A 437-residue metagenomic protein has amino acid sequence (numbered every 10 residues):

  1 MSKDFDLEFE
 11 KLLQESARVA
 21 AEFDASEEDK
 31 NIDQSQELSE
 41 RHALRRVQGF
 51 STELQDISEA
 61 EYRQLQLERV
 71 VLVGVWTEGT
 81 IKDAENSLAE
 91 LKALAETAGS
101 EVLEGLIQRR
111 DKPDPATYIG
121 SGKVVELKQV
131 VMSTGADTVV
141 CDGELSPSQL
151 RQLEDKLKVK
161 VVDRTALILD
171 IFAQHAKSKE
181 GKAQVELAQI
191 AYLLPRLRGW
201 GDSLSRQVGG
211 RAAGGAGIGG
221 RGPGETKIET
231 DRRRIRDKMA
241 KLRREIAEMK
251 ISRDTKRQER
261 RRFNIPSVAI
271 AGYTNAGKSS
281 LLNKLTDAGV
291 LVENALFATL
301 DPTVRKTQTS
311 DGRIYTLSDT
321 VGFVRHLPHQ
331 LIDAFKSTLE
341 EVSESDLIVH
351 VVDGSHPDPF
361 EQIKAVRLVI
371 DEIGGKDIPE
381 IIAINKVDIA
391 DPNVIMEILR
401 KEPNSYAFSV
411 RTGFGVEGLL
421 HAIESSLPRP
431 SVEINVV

Functional and structural regions predicted by a protein language model:
M1-D170: N-terminal accessory targeting/assembly segments
S2-S51, D56, A60-V70, Q207-I332 (+1 more regions): Conserved G1/Walker A P-loop phosphate-binding module
I57-E59, T80-E101, V124-S133, G143-V159 (+3 more regions): Conserved C-terminal guanine-recognition region of P-loop GTPase G domains, centered on the G4
W76-T80, R110-K112, E144-P147, A166-L169 (+4 more regions): Conserved nucleotide-binding/hydrolysis micro-motifs of P-loop NTPases
E78-D83, K112-T117, H175-E180, K227 (+4 more regions): Flexible beta-alpha connector loops of hexameric P-loop NTPases
L91, V139, I190, I235 (+7 more regions): Residue-level signature of catalytic and energy-coupling elements of molecular machines, predominantly ATP/GTP-dependent
T97, S133, Q152, Q189-Y192 (+8 more regions): Residues on one face of amphipathic alpha-helical coiled coils
K156-A216, K376-I381, V387-V436: Canonical P-loop GTPase G-domain recognition
